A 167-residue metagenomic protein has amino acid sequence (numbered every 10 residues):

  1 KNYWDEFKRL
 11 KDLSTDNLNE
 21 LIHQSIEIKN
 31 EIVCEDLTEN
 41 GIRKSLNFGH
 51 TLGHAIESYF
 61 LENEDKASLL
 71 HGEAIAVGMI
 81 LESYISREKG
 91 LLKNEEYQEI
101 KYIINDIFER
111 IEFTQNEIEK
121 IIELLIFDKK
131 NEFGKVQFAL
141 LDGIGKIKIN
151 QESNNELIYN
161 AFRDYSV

Functional and structural regions predicted by a protein language model:
K1-L46, D65: Carboxylate- and glycine-rich phosphate/diphosphate-binding segment that chelates Mg2+/Mn2+
T15-N17, S68-H71, Q115, N131: Structural motif
F48, L52-I56: Active-site His/Glu-centered metal-binding helix of metallohydrolases
S58, I80-E88: Short glycine/serine- and small hydrophobic-enriched flexible loop segments
F60-G72, E88-E95: Phosphate-handling active-site elements
E73-L81: Small-residue-rich helix-loop
L91-V167: C-terminal charged capping/lid subdomain of soluble metabolic enzymes
